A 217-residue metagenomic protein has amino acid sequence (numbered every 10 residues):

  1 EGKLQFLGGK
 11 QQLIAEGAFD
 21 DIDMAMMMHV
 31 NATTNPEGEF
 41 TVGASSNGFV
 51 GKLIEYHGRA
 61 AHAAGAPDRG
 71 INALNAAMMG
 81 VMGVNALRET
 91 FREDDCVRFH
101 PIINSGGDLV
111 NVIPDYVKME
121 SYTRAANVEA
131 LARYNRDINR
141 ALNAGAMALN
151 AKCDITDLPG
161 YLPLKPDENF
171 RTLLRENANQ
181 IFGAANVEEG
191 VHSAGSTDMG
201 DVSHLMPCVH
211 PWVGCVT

Functional and structural regions predicted by a protein language model:
E1-P114, S196-T197: Histidine/acidic-residue-rich, glycine-tolerant segments that coordinate divalent metal ions
M78-T217: Metal-dependent amide/peptide-bond hydrolase catalytic core, centered on the "pita-bread" metallohydrolase fold
